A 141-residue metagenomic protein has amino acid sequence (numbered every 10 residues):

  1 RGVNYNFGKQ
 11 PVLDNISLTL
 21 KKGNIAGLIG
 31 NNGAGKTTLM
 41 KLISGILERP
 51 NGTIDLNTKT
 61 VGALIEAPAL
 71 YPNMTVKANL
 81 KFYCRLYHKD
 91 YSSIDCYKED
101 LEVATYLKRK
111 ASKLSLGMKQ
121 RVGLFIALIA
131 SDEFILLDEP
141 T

Functional and structural regions predicted by a protein language model:
I29-N31: The feature captures the beta-strand-to-loop junction immediately N-terminal to the Walker
S44: Helix-to-loop junction immediately C-terminal to a conserved catalytic motif
K81, R85, Y91-L107, A127: Conserved ABC ATPase "signature" region
K110-G117: Conserved ABC ATPase signature
I129-E133: A short, proline-enriched helix->beta-strand linker immediately N-terminal to the Walker B motif in ABC-type P-loop
I135-E139: Catalytic Walker B motif of ABC-type/P-loop ATPase nucleotide-binding domains
